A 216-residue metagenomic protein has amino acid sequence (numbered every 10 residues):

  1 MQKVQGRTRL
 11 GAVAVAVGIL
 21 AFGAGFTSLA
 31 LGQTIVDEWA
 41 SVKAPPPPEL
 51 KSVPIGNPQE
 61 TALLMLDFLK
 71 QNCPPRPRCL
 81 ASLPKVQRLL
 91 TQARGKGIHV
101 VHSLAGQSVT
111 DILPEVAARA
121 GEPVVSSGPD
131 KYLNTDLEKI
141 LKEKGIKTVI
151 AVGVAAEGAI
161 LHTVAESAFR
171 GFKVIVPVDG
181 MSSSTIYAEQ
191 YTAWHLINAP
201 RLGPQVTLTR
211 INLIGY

Functional and structural regions predicted by a protein language model:
K3-A16: Bacterial N-terminal signal peptides that target proteins for export
A14-G25: Bacterial N-terminal signal peptides
L31-A62, G95, Q107-Y216: Active-site-adjacent betaalpha module
L64-L66: Short hydrophobic beta-strand that contains or immediately precedes a catalytic carboxylate
F68, H102-G106, V178: A cross-domain feature marking catalytic cores of carbohydrate-active enzymes and several ubiquitous metabolic/repair
L69-P74: Short acidic, Gly/Ser-rich segments with clustered Asp/Glu that frequently serve as metal-coordination loops in enzyme
R76-A93: …and closely analogous acidic/polar surface helices at protein-protein or active-site interfaces in A-domain-like
L90-S108: Von Willebrand factor
